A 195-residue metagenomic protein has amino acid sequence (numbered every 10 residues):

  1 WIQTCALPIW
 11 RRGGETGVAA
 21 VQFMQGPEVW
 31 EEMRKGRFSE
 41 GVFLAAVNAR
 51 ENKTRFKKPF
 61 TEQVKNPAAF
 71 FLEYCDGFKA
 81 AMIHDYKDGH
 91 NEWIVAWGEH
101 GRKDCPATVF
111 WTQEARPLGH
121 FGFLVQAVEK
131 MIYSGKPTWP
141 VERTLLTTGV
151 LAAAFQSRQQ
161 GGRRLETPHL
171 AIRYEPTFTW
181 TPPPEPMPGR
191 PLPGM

Functional and structural regions predicted by a protein language model:
W1-Q3: Donor/substrate-binding cores of folate-linked one-carbon enzymes
C5-L7: Short, small-residue-biased leader/transition segments that mark boundaries at the very start of proteins
I9-E15: Alpha-helix termini
T16-E62, A69-L72, M82: Substrate-binding/catalytic subdomain of NAD(P)-dependent oxidoreductase enzymes
E32-R37, K130-M195: C-terminal helix-rich "cap/oligomerization" subdomain common to oxidoreductases
E51-R143, H169, T181, P188 (+1 more regions): NAD(P)-dinucleotide binding in Rossmann-like oxidoreductases
